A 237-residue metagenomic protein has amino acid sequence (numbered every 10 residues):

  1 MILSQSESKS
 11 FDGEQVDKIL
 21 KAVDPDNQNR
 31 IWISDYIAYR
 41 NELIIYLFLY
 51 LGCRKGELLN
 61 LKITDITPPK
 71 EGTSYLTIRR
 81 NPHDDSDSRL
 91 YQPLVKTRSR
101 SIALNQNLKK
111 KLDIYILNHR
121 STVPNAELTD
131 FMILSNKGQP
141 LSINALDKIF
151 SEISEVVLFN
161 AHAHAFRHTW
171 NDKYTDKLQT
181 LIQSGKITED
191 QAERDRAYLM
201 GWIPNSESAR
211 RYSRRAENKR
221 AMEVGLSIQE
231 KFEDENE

Functional and structural regions predicted by a protein language model:
M1-V23: Flexible interdomain linker/hinge and immediately adjacent N-terminus of the catalytic tyrosine-recombinase domain
L3, Q28-N29, P82-S99, E155-F159 (+1 more regions): A cross-kingdom feature marking solvent-exposed beta-strand/loop segments within repeated, beta-rich binding/scaffold
K21-K55: Basic, Lys/Arg- and aromatic-enriched nucleic-acid-binding interface segment
D26-I37, H119-D130, L181-Q191: Short helix/loop segment immediately N-terminal to the Walker
N29-I31, D147-Y198, W202-S206: Short, basic (Lys/Arg/His-rich) helix/loop patches that form interaction surfaces in the mid-to-C-terminal regions
N60-K110: Conserved tyrosine-mediated DNA breakage-rejoining catalytic core shared by Y-recombinases
L104-N160, Y174-T175: Active-site/catalytic core of tyrosine-dependent DNA strand-transfer enzymes
L199-E230: Catalytic-site neighborhood detector that most strongly recognizes the C-terminal catalytic loop/helix of tyrosine
